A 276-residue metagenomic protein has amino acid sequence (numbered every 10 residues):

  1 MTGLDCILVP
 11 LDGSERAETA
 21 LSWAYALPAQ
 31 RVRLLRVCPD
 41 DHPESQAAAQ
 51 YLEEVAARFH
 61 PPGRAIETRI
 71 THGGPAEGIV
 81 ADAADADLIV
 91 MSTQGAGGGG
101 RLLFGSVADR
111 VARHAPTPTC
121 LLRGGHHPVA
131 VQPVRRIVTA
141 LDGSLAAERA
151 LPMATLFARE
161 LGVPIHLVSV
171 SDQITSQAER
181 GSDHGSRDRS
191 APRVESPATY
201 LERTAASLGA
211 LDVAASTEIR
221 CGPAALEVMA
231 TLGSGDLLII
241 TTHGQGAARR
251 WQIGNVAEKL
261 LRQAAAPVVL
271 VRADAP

Functional and structural regions predicted by a protein language model:
M1-T2, R16, R33, P39 (+5 more regions): Structural beta-alpha unit
T2-Q46, R135-G185, V213-E218, T231 (+2 more regions): Small/aliphatic-rich secondary-structure junction motif
G3-D5, V80-A130, T231-P276: Gly/Ser-rich helix-loop-strand patches that form or flank binding pockets for ribonucleotide-derived cofactors
L8-P10, W23, L27-L35, Y51 (+13 more regions): Short, structured motif recognition centered on aromatic/hydrophobic residues
S14-E15, Q46, I70-G73, L102 (+4 more regions): Conserved phosphate-coordination/catalytic loops
T19, G74, S106, R149 (+2 more regions): Short, conserved clusters of charged catalytic residues that mark active-site and nucleotide-handling motifs
A20, A48-Y51, V107, A150 (+2 more regions): Hydrophobic alpha-helical membrane-association signature
D41-P43, G185-T199: A short acidic, glycine-rich active-site loop that binds or catalyzes chemistry on phosphate/adenosine moieties
